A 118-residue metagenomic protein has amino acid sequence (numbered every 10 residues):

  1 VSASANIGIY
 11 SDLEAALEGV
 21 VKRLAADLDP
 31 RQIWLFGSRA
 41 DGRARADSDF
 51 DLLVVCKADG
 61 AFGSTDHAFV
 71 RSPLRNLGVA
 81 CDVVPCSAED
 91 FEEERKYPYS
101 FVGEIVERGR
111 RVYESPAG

Functional and structural regions predicted by a protein language model:
V1-Q32, D41-A46, C56-G118: Catalytic core of pol beta-like nucleotidyltransferases
F36-S38: Glycine-rich beta-strand-to-loop/alpha-helix junction loops that act as flexible
D51-V55: Short beta-strand->loop micro-motif that forms the acidic, two-metal-ion catalytic signature in nucleotide-processing
